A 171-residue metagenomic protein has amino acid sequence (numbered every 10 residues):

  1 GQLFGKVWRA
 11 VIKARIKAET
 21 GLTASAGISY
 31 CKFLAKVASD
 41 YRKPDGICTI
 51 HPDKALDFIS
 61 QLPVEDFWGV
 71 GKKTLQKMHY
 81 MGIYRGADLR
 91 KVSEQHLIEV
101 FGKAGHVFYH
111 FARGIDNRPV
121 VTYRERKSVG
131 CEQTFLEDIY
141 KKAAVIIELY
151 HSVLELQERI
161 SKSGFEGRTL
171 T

Functional and structural regions predicted by a protein language model:
G1-V100, A104-H106, V120, E158: Gly/Gly-Pro- and Ser/Thr-rich, intrinsically disordered tail segments characteristic of DNA damage-repair and tolerance
T74, H79-T171: DNA-contacting surface of Y-family translesion DNA polymerases
